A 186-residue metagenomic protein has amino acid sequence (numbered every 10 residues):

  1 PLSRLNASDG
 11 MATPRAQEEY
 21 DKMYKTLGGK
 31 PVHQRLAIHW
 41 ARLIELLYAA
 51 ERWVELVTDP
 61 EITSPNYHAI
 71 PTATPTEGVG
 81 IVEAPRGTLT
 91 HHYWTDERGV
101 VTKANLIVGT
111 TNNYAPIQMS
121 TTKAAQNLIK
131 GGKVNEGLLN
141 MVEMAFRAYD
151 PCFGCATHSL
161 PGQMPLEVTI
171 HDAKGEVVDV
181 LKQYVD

Functional and structural regions predicted by a protein language model:
P1-D186: Metal/cofactor-centered catalytic core regions of large enzymes
